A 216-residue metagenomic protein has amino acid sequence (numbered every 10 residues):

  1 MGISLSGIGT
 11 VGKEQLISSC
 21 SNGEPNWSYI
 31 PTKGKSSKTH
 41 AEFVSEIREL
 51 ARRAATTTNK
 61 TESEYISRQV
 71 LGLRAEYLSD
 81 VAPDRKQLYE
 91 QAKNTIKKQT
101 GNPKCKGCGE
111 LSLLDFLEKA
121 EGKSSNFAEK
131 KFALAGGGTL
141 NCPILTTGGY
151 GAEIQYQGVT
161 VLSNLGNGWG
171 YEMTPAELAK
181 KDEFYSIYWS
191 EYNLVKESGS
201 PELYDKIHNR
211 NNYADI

Functional and structural regions predicted by a protein language model:
G2-I216: Type III/flagellar secretion export determinants
